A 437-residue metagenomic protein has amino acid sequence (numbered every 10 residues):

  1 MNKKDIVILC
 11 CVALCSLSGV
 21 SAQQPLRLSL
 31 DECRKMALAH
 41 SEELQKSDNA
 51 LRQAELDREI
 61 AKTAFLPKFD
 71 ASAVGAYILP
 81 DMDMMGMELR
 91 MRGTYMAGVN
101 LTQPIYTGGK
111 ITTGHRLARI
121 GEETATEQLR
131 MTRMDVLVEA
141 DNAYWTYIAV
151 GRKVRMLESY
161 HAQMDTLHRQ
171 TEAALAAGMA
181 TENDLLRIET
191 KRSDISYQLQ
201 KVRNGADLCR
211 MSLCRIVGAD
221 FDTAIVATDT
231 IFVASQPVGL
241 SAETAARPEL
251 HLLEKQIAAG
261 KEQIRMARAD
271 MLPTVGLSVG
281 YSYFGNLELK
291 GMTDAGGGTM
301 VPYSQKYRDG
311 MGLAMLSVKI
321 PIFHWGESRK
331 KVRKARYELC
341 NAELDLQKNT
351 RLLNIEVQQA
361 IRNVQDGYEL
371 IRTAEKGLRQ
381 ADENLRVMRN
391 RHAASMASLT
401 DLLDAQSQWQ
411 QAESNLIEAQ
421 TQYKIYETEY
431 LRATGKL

Functional and structural regions predicted by a protein language model:
M1-D31, L38-S41, Y423, L437: Bacterial Sec-dependent N-terminal signal peptides
A22-K68, V74, F221, A227-Q263 (+1 more regions): Bacterial Sec-pathway N-terminal export signals of envelope proteins
Q23-P25, S72-Q103, T230-A234, S278-I320: Small/polar, glycine/serine/threonine/aspartate-rich low-complexity segments that form flexible
L28, D135-P248, N363, G367 (+1 more regions): Periplasmic alpha-helical coiled-coil/stalk elements that build and connect Gram-negative outer-membrane
E43, K68-D70, K110, K201 (+2 more regions): Membrane-spanning beta-strand positions in outer-membrane beta-barrel proteins
Q45-N49, K62-T63, I105-R133, N183 (+4 more regions): Sec/SRP-type N-terminal targeting helices
D194-A219, L378-K436: Short segments within alpha-helical structural elements
